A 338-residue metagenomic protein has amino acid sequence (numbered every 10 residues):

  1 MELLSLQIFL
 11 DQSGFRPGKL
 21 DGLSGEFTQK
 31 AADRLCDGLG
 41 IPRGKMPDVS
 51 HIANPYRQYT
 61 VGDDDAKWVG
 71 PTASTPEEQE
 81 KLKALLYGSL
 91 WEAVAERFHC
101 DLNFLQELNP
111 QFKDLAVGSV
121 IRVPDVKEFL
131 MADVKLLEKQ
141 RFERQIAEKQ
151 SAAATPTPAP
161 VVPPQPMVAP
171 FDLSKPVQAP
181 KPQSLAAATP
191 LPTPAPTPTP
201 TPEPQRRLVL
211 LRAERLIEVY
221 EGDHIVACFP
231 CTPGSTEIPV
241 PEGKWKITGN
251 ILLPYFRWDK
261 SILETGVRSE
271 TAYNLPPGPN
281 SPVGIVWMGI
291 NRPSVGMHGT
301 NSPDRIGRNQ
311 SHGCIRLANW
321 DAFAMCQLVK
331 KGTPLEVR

Functional and structural regions predicted by a protein language model:
M1-K30, T60-H99: Primarily a LysM-type cell-wall glycan-binding module
L3, Q7, Q29-D33, W91-E92 (+7 more regions): Extracytoplasmic/secreted envelope proteins and their assembly/folding machinery, especially bacterial periplasmic
S5, F27, A53-Y56, H99-C100 (+9 more regions): Extracytoplasmic
I8-F15, D33-I41, E96-N103, E107-P110 (+5 more regions): Sec-exported extracytoplasmic/periplasmic mature domains
P17-S24, R43-D48, V337-R338: Surface-exposed patches in mature extracellular/periplasmic domains of secreted proteins
E26-G70, N103-F142, A152-A153, V168: Extracellular LysM carbohydrate-binding repeats and other cell-envelope/extracellular binding modules
K127-A154, P163-K244, T248-P254: Cell wall/extracellular polymer interaction/catalysis modules
E264-R338: Exported/periplasmic cell-wall-interacting domains
